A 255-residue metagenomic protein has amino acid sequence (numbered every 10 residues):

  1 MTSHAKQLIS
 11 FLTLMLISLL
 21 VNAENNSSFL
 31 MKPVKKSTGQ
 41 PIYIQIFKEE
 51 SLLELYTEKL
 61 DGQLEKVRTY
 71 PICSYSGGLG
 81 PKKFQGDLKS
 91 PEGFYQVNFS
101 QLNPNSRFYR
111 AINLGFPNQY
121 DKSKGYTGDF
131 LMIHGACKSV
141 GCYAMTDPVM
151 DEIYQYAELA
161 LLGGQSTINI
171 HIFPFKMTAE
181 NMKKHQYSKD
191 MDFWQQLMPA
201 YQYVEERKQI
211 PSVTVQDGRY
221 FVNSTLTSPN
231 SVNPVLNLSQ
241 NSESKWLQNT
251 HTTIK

Functional and structural regions predicted by a protein language model:
M1-I9: Bacterial N-terminal signal peptides that target proteins for export
V21-A23: Boundary at the C-terminal end of the N-terminal hydrophobic targeting segment
N26-Y43, L55-Y56, I72-G86, E92-F99 (+1 more regions): N-terminal post-signal-peptidase region of extra-cytosolic proteins
K59-Y75: Short Gly/aromatic-enriched secondary-structure transition segments
G86-L238: Exported/periplasmic cell-wall-interacting domains
P229-K255: A cross-kingdom marker for long, charged
